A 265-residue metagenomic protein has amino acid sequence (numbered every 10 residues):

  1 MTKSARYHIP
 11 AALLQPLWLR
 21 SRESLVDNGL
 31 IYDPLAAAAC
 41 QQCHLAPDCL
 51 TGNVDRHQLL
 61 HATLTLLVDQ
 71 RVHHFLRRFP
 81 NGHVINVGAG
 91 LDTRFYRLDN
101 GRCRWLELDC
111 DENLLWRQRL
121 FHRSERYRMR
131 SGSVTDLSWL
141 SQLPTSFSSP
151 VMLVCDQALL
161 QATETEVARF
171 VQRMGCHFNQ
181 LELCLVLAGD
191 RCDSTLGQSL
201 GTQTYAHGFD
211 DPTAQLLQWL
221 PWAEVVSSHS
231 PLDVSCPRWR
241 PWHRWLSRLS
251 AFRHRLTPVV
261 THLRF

Functional and structural regions predicted by a protein language model:
M1-I85, L91-G132, L143, F147: Rossmann-like AdoMet
T135-L140: Short loop/turn elements that flank and shape the SAM/SAH-binding pocket of Class I
L153-V154: A conserved beta-strand element that flanks and buttresses the S-adenosyl-L-methionine
L160-H177: A short, conserved alpha-helix within the catalytic core of class I
H177-D190: Conserved beta-strand signature within the Rossmann-like core of class I S-adenosyl-L-methionine
A188-T204: Short, glycine-/aromatic-enriched active-site segment of Class I SAM-dependent methyltransferases
T204-D233: Short alpha-helix
R238-F265: Core SAM-dependent methyltransferase catalytic element
